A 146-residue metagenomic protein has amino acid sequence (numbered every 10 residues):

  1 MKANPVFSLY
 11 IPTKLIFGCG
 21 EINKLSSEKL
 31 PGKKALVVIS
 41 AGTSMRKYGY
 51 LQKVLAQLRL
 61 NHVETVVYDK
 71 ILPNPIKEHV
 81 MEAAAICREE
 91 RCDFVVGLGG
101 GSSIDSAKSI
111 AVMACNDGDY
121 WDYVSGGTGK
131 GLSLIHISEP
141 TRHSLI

Functional and structural regions predicted by a protein language model:
M1-F94: ATP/NTP phosphate-donor binding region
V38, G97-G99, S138: Short beta-strand segments
A41-S44, G100-S103, R142: Short glycine-rich anion-binding loops that position phosphate/pyrophosphate groups of nucleotides and phosphorylated
A56-Q57, A84-E90, S109-G126: A glycine- and small-aliphatic-rich helix-loop capping segment at beta-alpha/alpha-beta transitions that lines
I71-P75, S102, I110-A114, G127 (+1 more regions): Acidic, glycine-rich active-site loops and adjacent beta-strand->loop/helix elements that engage anionic groups
C92-I110: Glycine/serine-rich anion-binding loops at beta->alpha junctions that coordinate negatively charged ligand groups
V124-L134: Flexible glycine-/small-residue-enriched beta->alpha junction loops that bind anionic phosphate/pyrophosphate groups
I135-I146: Single conserved hydrophobic/aromatic residue that forms the stacking wall/gate of nucleotide- or nucleobase-binding
